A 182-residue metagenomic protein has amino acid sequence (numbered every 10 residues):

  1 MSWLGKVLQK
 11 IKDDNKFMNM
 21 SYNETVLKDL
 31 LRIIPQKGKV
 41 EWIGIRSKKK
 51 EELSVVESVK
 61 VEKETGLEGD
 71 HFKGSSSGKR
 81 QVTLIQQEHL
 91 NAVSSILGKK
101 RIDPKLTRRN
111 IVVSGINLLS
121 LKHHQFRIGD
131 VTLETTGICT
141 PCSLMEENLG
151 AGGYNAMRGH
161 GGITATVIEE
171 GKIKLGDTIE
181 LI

Functional and structural regions predicted by a protein language model:
S2-I182: Metal-cofactor-dependent catalytic cores
